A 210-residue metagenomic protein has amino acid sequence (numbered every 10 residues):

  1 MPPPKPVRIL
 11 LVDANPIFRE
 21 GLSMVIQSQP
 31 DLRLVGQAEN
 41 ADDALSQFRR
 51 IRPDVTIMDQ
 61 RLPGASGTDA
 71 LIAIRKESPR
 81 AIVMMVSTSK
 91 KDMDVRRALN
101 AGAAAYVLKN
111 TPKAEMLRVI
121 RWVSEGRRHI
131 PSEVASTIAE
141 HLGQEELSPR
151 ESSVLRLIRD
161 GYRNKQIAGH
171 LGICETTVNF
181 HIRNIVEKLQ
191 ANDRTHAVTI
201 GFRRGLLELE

Functional and structural regions predicted by a protein language model:
K5-F18, L22-I26: Conserved acidic segment of CheY-like receiver
D31-E39, Q47, A191: Short hydrophobic/Thr-rich beta-strand motif most characteristic of the beta2 strand and flanking loop of CheY-like
N40-D43, S66-D69: Acidic catalytic/metal-coordinating carboxylates
D59-Q60, S87: Active-site residues of response regulator receiver
P63: The feature encodes the CheY-like receiver
T68-R80: Short amphipathic alpha-helix used as the core "switch/output" element in two-component signaling
M93-N100, A104-S153, L206: Short, flexible helix-to-coil linker/hinge segments that flank and couple to helix-turn-helix
R163-H196: Recognition helix of helix-turn-helix DNA-binding domains
